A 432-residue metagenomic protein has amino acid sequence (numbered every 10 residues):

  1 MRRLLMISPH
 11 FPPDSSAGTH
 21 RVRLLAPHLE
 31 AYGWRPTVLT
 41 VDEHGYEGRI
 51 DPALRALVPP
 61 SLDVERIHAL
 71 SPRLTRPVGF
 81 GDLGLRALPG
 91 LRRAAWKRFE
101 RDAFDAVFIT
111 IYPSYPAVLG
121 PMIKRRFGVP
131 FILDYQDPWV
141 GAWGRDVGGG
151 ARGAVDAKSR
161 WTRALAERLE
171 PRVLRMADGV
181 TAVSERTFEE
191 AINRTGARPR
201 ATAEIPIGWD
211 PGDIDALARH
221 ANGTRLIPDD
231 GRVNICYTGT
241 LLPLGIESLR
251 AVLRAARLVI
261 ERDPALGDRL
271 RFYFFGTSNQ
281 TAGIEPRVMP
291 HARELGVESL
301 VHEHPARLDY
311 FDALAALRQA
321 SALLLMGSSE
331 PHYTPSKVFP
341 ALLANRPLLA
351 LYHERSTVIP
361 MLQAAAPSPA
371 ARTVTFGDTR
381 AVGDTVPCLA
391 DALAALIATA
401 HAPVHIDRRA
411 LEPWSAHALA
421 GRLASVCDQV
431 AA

Functional and structural regions predicted by a protein language model:
M1-E65, V259, P264, H417-A420 (+2 more regions): N-terminal subdomain of nucleotide-sugar transferases
T37-R101: A conserved catalytic-core segment of Leloir-type glycosyltransferases
Y115-V118, M122-R126, W139, A157-V180: Membrane-proximal helix-turn-helix segments that form the acceptor-binding/catalytic region of lipid-linked
D178, L300, A315-P331: Acidic donor-binding loop of glycosyltransferase active sites
R186, G208: Carbohydrate-associated surface elements
L226-I246, L253-R254, L419: Conserved donor-binding/catalytic core segment of Leloir-type glycosyltransferases
R269, Y273-S278, G283-R307: Nucleotide-activated donor-binding/catalytic signature segment of Leloir-type glycosyltransferases, i.e., the conserved
G377-P387, I397-D428: A charged, aromatic-enriched C-terminal amphipathic alpha-helix characteristic of glycosyltransferases across folds
